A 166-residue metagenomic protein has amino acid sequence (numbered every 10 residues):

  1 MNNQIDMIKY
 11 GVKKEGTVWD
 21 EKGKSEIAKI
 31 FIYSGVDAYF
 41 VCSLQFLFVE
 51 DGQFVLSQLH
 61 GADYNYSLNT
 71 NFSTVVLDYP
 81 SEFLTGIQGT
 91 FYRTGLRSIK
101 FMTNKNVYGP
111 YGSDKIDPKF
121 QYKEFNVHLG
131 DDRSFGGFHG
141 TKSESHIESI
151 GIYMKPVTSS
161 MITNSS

Functional and structural regions predicted by a protein language model:
M1-S166: Lectin-type carbohydrate-recognition ectodomains
